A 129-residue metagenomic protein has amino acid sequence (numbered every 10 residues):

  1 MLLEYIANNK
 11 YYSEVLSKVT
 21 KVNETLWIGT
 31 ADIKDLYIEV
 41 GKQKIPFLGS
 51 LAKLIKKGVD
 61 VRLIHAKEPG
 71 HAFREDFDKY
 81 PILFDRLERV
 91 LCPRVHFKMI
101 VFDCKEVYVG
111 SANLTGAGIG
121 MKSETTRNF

Functional and structural regions predicted by a protein language model:
M1-F129: PLD/PLD-like phosphodiesterase catalytic module centered on the HKD motif
